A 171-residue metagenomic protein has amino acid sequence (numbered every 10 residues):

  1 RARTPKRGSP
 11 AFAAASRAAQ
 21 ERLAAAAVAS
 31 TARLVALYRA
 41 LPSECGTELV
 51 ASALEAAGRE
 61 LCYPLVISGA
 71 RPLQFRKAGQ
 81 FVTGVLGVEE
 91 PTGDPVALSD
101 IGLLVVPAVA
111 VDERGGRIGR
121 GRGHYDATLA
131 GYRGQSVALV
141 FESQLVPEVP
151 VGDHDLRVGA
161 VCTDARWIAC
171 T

Functional and structural regions predicted by a protein language model:
R1-S99: N-terminal active-site beta-alpha-beta segment that forms phosphate/nucleotide-binding and substrate-recognition loops
A2-K6, S99-L104, D112-R117, D126-T171: Surface-exposed, charge/polar-rich loops and edge strands
L37, L61, V105, G121 (+1 more regions): A residue-level signal for conserved active-site and pocket-lining positions in enzyme catalytic cores
A40-S43, V109-E113: Short glycine-rich anion-binding loops that position phosphate/pyrophosphate groups of nucleotides and phosphorylated
S52, G119-H124: Charged helix-capping and loop-helix junction motifs
P91, P107-V109: A structured binding-face within diverse protein domains that lines the active/interaction site
D94, R117-I118: Short capping loops/turns at secondary-structure boundaries
